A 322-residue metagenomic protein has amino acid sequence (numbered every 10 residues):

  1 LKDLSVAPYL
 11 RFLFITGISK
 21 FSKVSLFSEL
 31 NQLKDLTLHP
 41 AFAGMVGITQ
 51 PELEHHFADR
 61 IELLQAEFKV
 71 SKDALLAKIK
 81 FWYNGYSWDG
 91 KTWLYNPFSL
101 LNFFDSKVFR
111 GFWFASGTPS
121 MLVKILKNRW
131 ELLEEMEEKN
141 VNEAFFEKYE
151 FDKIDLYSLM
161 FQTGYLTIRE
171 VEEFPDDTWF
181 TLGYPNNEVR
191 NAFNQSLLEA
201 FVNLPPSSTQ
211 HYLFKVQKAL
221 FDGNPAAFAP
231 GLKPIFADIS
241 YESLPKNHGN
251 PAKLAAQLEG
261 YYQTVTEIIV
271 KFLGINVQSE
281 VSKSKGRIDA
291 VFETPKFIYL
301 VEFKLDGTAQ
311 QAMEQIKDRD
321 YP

Functional and structural regions predicted by a protein language model:
L1-A256, L273: Phosphate-binding site recognition
K20, S284, G307: Residue-level detector of flexible, active-site-proximal loop/helix-junction positions within diverse enzyme catalytic
G260, T264-I268, E314: Feature representing long, continuous alpha-helical segments
T266, A290-L305, R319: Conserved catalytic cores of phosphodiester-cleaving nucleases, focusing on short active-site segments
I269-K296: Active-site metal-binding core of divalent-cation-utilizing nuclease and nuclease-like domains
L305-P322: Mg2+/Mn2+-dependent nuclease catalytic core
